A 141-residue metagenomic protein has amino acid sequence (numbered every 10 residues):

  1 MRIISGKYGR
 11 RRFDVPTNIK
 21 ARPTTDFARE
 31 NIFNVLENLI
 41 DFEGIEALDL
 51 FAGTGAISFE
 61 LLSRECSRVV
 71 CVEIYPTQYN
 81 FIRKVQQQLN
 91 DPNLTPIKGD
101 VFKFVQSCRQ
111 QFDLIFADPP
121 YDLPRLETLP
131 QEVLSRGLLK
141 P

Functional and structural regions predicted by a protein language model:
M1-P141: Class I S-adenosyl-L-methionine-dependent methyltransferase catalytic core
